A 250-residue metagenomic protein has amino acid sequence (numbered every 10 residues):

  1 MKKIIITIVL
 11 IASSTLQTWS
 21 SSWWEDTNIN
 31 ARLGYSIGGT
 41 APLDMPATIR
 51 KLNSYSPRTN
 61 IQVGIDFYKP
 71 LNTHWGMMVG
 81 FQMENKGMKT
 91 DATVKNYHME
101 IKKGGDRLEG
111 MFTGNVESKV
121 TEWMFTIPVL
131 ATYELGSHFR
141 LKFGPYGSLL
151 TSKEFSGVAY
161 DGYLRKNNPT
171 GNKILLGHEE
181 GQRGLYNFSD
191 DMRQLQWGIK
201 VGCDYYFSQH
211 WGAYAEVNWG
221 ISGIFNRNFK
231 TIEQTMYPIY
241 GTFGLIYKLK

Functional and structural regions predicted by a protein language model:
M1-R32, F139, L245-L249: Bacterial Sec-dependent N-terminal signal peptides
S20-Y68, S148, M192, K248-K250: Short glycine/proline- and aromatic-enriched beta-strand/turn motifs that initiate or cap beta-hairpins
W24, P70-N72, G136, S208-H210 (+1 more regions): Outer-membrane beta-barrel channels and translocator barrels
D26, A31, Y35, L52-P57 (+3 more regions): Extended, folded domain segments that form the structural surfaces/walls around functional sites
L33-Y35, I61-K69, F81-M83, I127-Y133 (+4 more regions): Residues on the lipid-exposed face of transmembrane beta-strands in outer-membrane beta-barrel proteins
G39-R58, K86-E122, L150-Q196, G223-Y240: Extracellular/periplasm-exposed beta-strand and loop segments of Gram-negative cell-envelope proteins, dominated by
H74-M77, H138-L141, Q209-A215: Repeated loop/turn-to-beta-strand initiation elements of outer-membrane beta-barrel proteins
Q194, D204-K250: C-terminal or late-domain output modules
